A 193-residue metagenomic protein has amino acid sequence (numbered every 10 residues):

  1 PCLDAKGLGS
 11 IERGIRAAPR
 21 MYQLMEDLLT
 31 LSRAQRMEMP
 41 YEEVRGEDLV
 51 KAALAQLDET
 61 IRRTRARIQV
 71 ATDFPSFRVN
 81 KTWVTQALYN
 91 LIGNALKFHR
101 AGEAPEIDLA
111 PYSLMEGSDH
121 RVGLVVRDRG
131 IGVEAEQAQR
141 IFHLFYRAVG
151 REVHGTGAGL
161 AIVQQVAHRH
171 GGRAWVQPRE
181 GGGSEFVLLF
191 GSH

Functional and structural regions predicted by a protein language model:
G14, G159, V163: Short alpha-helical Gxxx[C/S/T] motif in the catalytic ATP-binding
G14-M21: Short alpha-helical segment of the dimerization/phosphotransfer core of two-component systems
Q35-P40, T72, S76-V79: Conserved micro-motifs of the catalytic ATP-binding
P40-A55, D108: A conserved beta-strand-to-alpha-helix junction within the catalytic ATP-binding
A95-H99: Short helix-loop "hinge" at the ATP-lid/N-box region of the Bergerat-fold HATPase_c
V133-F145: Short conserved segment of the HATPase_c
G171-Q177: Glycine-rich ATP-binding loops of the HATPase_c
